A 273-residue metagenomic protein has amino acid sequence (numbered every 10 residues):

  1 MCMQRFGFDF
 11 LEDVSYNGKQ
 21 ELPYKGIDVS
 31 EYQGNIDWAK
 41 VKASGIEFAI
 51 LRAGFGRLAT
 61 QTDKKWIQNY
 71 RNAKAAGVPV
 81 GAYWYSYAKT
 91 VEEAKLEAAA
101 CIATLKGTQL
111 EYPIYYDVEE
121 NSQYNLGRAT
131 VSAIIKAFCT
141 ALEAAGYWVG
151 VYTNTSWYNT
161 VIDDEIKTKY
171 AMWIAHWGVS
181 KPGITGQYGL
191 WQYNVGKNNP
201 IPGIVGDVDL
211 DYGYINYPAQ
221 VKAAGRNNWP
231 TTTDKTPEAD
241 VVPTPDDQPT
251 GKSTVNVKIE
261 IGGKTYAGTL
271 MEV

Functional and structural regions predicted by a protein language model:
C2-Q33, A39, D163-T250: Functionally critical loop-and-helix segments that line ligand-binding/catalytic clefts of soluble enzyme domains
D13, K19-C139, E143-G146: Substrate-binding cleft of extracellular glycoside hydrolase catalytic domains
V80, W148-G150, M172: Hydrophobic anchor at the start of a short beta-strand that flanks the dinucleotide cofactor-binding loop
W84, T153, H176: Short beta-strand/turn micro-motifs composed of small residues that flank or help shape donor/cofactor-binding pockets
E93-L96, W157-K167: Glycine-rich, charge-decorated loop segments at or immediately adjacent to ligand/cofactor-binding or catalytic sites
N121, S156-N159, W177-K181, V195-N198 (+1 more regions): Short Gly/Pro-enriched loop/turn and capping motifs at secondary-structure junctions
L142-T160: Aromatic-lined carbohydrate-recognition surfaces of secreted/lumenal glycan-active proteins
V241-V273: Short, low-complexity, charged amphipathic interaction modules
